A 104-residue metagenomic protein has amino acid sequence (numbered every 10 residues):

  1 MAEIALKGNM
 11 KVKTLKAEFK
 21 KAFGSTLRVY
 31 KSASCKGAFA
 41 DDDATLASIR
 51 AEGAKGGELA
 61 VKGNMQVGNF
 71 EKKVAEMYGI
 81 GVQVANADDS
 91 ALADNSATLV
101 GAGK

Functional and structural regions predicted by a protein language model:
A2-E3, V29, G56-G57: Long, charge-rich, low-complexity intrinsically disordered regions
I4-G8, K36, A60-G63: Tandem-repeat/low-complexity and Cys-motif detector
K7-T26, N64-G81: Extracellular/lumenal glycan-associated surfaces
T14-E18, S34, A93: Generic N-terminal leader/processing signal
F23-C35, G79-S90: Short loop-to-beta-strand transition segments
A40-N86, A91, A97-G103: Short, solvent-exposed interaction modules
